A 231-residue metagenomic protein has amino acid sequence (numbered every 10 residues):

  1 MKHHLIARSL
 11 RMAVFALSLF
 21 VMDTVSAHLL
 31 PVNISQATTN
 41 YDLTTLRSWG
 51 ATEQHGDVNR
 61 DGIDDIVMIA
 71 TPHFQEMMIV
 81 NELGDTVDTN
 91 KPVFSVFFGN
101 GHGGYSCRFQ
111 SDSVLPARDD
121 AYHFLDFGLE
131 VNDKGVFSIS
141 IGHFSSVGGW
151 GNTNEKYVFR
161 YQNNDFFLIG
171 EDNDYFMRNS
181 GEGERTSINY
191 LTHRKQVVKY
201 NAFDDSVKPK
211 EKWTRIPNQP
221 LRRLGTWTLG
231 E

Functional and structural regions predicted by a protein language model:
K2-A13: Bacterial N-terminal signal peptides that target proteins for export
V21-T24: N-terminal signal peptide c-region/cleavage motif recognized by signal peptidases
H28-L46, H102-A121, I216: Blade-edge motifs of beta-propeller repeat domains
L29-V32, Q75-S111, F159-Y161: Beta-propeller blade repeat segments, especially FG-GAP/WD-type strand-to-loop junctions in 6- to 7-bladed propeller
W49-V58, Y122-G135: Beta-propeller blade termini
R60-A70, N132-S140: Acidic/hydrophobic-patterned starts of short beta strands in beta-sheet-rich repeat architectures
H73-Q75, S146: Short glycine/acidic-enriched loop and turn motifs that connect beta-strands
F127-E231: Acidic, small-residue rich beta-repeat scaffolds with periodic aromatic anchors
